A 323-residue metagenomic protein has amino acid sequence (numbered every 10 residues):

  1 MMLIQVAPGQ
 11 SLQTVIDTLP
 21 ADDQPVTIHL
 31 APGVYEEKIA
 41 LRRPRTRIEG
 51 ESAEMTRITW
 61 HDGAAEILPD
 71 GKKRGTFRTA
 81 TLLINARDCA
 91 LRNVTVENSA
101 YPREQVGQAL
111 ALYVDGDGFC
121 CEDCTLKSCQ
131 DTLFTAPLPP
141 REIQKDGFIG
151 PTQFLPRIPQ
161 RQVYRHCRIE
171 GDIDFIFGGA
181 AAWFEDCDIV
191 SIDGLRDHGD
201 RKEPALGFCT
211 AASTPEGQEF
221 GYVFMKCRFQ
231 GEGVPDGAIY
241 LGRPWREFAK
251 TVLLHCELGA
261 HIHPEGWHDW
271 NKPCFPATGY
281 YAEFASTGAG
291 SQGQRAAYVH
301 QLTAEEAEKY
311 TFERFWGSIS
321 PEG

Functional and structural regions predicted by a protein language model:
M2-G323: Sequence-level preference for short, compositionally simple segments enriched in small aliphatic or small polar residues
